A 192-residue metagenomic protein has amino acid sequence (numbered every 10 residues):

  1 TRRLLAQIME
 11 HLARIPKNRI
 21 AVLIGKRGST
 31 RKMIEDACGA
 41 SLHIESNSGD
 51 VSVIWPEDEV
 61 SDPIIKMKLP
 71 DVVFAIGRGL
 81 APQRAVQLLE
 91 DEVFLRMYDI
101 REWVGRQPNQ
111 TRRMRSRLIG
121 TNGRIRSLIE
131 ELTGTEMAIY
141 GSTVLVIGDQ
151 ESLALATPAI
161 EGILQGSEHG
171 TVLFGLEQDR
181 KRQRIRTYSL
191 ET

Functional and structural regions predicted by a protein language model:
L5-T192: RNA-contacting regions in translation and RNA-metabolism proteins, encompassing KH/S1 modules where present
